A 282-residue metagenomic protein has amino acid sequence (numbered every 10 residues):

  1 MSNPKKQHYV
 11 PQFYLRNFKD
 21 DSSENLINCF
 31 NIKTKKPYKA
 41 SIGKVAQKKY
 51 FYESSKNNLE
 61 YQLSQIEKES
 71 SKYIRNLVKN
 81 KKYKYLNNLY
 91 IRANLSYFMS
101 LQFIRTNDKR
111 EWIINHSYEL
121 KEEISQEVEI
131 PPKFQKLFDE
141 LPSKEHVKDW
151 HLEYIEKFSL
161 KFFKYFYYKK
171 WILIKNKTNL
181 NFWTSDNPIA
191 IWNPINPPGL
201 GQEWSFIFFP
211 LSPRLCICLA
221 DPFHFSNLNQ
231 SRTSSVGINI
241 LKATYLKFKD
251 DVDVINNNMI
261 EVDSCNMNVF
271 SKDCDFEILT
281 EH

Functional and structural regions predicted by a protein language model:
M1-K6, V10-H282: Alpha-helical structural context detector biased toward long hydrophobic helices
